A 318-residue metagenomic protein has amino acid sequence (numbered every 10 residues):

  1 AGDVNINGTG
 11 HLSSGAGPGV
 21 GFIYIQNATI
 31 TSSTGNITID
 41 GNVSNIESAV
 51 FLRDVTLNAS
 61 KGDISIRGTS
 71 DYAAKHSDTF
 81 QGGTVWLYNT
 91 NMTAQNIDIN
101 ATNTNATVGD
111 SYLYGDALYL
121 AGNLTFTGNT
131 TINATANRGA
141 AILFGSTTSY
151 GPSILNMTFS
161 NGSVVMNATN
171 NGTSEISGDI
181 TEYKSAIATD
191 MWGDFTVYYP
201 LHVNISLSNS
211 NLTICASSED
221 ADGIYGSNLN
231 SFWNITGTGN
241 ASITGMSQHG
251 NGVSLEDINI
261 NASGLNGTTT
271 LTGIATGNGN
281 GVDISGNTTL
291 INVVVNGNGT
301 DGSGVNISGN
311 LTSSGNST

Functional and structural regions predicted by a protein language model:
A1, N7-G21, G41-A49, R67-T84 (+8 more regions): Glycine-centered low-complexity coil/loop motifs and glycine-rich tracts, especially the flexible linkers
D3-N5, F22, N27-T29, T34-N36 (+28 more regions): Detector for repetitive beta-architecture
G10-L12, T29, T34, V43 (+23 more regions): Disulfide-rich extracellular repeat modules and their boundaries
Q26, D78, G83, K184 (+1 more regions): Compositionally biased, intrinsically disordered low-complexity segments enriched in polar/proline residues
R67, S177, Y199, S210: Acidic, glycine-rich low-complexity segments
T107, V197-L201: Charged, low-complexity amphipathic helices and coil/IDR segments
M191: Polar, enzyme-active/binding microenvironments
